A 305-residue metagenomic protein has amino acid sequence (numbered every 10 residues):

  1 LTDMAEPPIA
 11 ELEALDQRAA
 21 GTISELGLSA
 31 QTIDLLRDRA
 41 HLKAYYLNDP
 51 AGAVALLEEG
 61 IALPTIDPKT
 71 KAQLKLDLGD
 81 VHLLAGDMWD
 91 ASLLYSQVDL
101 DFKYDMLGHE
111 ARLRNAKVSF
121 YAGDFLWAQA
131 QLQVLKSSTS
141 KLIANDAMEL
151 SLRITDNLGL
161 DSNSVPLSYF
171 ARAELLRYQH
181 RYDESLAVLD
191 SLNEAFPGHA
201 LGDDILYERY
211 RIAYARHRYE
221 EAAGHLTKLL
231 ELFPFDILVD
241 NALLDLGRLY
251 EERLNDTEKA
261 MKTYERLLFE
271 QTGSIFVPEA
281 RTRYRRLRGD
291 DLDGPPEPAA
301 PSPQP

Functional and structural regions predicted by a protein language model:
L1-P305: Acidic, polar-rich low-complexity tracts and alpha-helical solenoid repeat scaffolds
